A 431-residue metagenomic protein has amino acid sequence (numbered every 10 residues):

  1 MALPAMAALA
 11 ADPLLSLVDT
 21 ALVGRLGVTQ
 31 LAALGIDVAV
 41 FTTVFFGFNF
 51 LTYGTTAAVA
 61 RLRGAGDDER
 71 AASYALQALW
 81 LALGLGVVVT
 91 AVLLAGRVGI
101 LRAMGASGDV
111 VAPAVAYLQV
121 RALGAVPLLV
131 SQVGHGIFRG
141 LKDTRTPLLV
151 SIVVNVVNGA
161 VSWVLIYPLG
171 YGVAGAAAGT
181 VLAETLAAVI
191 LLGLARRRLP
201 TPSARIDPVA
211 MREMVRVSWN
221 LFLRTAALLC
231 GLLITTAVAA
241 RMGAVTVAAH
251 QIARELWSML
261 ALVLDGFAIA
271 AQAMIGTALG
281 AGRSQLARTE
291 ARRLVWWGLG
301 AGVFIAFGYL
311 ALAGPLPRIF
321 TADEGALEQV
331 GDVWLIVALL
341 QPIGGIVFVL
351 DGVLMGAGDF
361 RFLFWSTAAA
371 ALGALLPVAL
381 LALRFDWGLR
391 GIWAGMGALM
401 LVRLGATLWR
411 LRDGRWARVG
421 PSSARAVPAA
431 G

Functional and structural regions predicted by a protein language model:
M1-A21, R25-L26, T42-G54, A58 (+6 more regions): N-terminal transmembrane alpha-helices
M1-D19, V120, G124, S131 (+5 more regions): Transmembrane helical elements of multi-pass membrane transporters/channels
M1-P4, V59-V126, V157-V161, I166-F222 (+2 more regions): Short alpha-helical transmembrane segments in multi-pass integral membrane proteins
A10-A32, L101-G108, V164-Y171, A226-M259 (+2 more regions): Helix-terminus/linker motif at the lipid-water interface of multi-pass membrane proteins
V28-A39, A114-L118, A177, A244-M259 (+2 more regions): Small-residue hotspots at the loop-to-helix junctions and early N-terminal turns of transmembrane alpha-helices
A33-A91, L128-P147, A249-F307, A311-L312 (+2 more regions): Small-residue-rich hydrophobic transmembrane alpha-helices
N49-T52, V120-R139, P147-N158, A176-L191 (+4 more regions): Short runs within selected transmembrane alpha-helices of multi-pass transporters and secretion channels
